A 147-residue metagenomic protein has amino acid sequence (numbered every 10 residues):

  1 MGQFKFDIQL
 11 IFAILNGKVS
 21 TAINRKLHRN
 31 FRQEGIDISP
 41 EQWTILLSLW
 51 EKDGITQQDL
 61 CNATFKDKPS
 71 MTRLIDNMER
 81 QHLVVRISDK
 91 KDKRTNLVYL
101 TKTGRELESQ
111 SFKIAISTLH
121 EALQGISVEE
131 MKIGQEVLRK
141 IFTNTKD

Functional and structural regions predicted by a protein language model:
M1-E34: N-terminal leader segment of winged-helix/HTH proteins
M1-K5, V128-D147: C-terminal regulatory/oligomerization modules of transcriptional regulators
I8, E41-Q42, T103: N-terminal positioning helix adjacent to the helix-turn-helix/winged-helix DNA-binding module
V19, I23-K26, N30, T64 (+3 more regions): Alpha-helical linker/hinge and terminal dimerization helices associated with HTH transcriptional regulators
T21, R25-S70: N-terminal helix-turn-helix DNA-binding core of bacterial DNA-binding proteins
D76-E136: Charged, amphipathic alpha-helical coiled-coil/dimerization segments
